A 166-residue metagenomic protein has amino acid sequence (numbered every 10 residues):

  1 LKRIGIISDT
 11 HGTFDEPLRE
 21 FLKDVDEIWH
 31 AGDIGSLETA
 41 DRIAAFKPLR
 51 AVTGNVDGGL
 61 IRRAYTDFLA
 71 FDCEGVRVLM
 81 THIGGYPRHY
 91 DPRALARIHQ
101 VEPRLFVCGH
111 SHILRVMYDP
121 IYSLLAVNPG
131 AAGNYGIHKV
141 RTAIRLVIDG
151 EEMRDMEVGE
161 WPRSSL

Functional and structural regions predicted by a protein language model:
L1-L49, D57-D67, C73-G75, M80 (+2 more regions): N-terminal active-site segment of His-dependent metallophosphoesterases
R3-D9, R77-I83, L124-G130, D155-V158: Active-site-proximal beta-strand elements of phosphoester/diester hydrolases
D9, D33, G54, H82 (+2 more regions): Active-site glycine-centered loops adjacent to acidic/histidine catalytic or metal-binding residues that shape
T10-G12, H82, P87-D91, L95: Short, motif-level signal for alpha-helix interfacial/capping segments enriched in acidic residues and aromatics/proline
G12, S36, G85, I113 (+1 more regions): Short active-site segment of divalent metal-dependent hydrolases/proteases that encodes the spacing between
H30, D72-C73, Y118, I148: Generic beta-strand structural signal
R50, R88-E152: Conserved beta-sheet core of the metallophosphoesterase superfamily
D149-L166: Charged phosphate-binding loop/patch that engages nucleotide di/tri-phosphates or the phosphate backbone of nucleic
